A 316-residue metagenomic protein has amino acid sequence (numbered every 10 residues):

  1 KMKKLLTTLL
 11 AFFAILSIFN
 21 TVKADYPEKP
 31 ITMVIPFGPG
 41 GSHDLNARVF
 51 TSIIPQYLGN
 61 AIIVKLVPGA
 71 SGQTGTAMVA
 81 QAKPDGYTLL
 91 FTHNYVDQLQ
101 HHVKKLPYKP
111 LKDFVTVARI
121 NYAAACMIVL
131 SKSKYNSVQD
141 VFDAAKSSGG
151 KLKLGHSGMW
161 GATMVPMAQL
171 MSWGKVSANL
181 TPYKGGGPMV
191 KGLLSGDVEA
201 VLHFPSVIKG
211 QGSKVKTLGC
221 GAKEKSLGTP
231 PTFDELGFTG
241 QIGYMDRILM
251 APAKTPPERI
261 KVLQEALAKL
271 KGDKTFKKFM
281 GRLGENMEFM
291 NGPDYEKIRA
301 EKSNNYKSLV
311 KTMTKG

Functional and structural regions predicted by a protein language model:
K1-L9: Bacterial N-terminal signal peptides that target proteins for export
T8-S17: Bacterial N-terminal signal peptides
I18-A24: Sec/Tat signal peptide C-region and signal peptidase I cleavage site
A24-D113, K151, M159, T163 (+4 more regions): N-terminal (or domain-start) structured segment
E28-P30, W173-A178, L218, P257-G316: An extracytoplasmic/periplasmic, membrane-proximal ligand-sensing/linker region
I54, Q81-Y87, H101-P188, F233 (+1 more regions): Hinge/capping helix and adjacent helix->loop/strand transition within the periplasmic-binding protein
H93-N94, S131, F204-S206, A222 (+1 more regions): Short secondary-structure boundary segments
K191-A200, F204-T229, D234-G237: Pocket-lining segment of extracytoplasmic ligand-binding domains
